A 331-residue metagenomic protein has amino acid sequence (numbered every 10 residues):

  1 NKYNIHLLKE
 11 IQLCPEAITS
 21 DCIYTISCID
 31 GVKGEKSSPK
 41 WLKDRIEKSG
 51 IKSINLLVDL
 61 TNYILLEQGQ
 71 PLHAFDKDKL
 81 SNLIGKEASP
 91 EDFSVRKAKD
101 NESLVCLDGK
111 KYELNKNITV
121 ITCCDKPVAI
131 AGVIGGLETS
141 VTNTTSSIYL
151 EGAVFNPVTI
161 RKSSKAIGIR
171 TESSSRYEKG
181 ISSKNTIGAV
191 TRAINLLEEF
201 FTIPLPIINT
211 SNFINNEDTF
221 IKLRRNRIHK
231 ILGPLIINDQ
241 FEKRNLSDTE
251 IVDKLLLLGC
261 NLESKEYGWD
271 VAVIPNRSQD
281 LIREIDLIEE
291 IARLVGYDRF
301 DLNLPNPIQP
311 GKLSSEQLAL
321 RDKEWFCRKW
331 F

Functional and structural regions predicted by a protein language model:
N1-R321, W325-K329: RNA/tRNA-interacting regions in translation and RNA-turnover enzymes
